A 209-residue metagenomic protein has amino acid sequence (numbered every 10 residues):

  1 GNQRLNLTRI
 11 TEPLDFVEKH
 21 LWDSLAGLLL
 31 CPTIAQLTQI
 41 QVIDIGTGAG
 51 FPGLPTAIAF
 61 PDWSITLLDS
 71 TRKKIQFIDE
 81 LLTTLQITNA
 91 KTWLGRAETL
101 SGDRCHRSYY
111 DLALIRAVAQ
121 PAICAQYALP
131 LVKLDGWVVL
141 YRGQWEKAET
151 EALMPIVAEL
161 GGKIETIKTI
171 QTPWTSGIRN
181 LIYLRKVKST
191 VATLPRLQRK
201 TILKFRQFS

Functional and structural regions predicted by a protein language model:
G1-P32: Conserved AdoMet
T11, L94-R96, T166-K168: Short loop/edge segments at beta-strand edges and connector loops that shape dinucleotide/nucleotide cofactor-binding
L25-A117, A125: Conserved SAM/SAH cofactor-binding pocket of Class I
F60, V132-L134: Helix-to-beta-strand junctions that scaffold the AdoMet/dcAdoMet cofactor pocket in Class I SAM-dependent enzymes
K74-Q76, E146, T150: Short alpha-helix immediately C-terminal to the canonical SAM-binding loop
E98, G143-K147, T172: Short "lid" loop at the C-terminus of a central beta-strand within the Rossmann-like core of SAM-dependent
D135-W145: Conserved beta-strand signature within the Rossmann-like core of class I S-adenosyl-L-methionine
E151-S209: SAM/dcSAM-binding transferase cores
